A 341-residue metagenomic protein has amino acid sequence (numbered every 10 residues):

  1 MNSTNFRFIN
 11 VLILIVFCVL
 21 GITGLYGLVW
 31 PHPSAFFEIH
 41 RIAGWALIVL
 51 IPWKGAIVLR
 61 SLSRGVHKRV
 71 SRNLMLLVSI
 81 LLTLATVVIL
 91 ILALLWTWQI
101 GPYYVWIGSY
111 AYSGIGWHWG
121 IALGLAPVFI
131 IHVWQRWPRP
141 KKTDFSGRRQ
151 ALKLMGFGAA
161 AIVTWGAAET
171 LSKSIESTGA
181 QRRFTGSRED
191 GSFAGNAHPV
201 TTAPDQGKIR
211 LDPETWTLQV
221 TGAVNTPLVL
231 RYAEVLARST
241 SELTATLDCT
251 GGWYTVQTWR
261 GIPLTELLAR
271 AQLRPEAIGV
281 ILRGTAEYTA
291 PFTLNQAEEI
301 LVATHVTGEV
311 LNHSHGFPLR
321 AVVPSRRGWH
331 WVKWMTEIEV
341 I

Functional and structural regions predicted by a protein language model:
M1-G179, G207: Membrane-embedded alpha-helical bundles that constitute the cytochrome b-like, heme-associated redox core of multi-pass
T170-I341: Structured, non-membrane catalytic/scaffold regions adjacent to prosthetic-group chemistry
